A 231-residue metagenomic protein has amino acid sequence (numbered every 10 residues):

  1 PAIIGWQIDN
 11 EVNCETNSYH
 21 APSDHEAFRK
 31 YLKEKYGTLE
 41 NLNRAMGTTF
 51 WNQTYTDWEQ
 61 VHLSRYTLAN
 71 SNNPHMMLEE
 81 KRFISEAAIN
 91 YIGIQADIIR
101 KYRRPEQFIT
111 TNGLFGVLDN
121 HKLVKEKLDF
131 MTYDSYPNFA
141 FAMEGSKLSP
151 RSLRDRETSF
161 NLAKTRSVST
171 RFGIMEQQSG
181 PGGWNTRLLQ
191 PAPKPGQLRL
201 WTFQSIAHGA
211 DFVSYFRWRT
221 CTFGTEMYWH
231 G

Functional and structural regions predicted by a protein language model:
P1, R103-R104, S169, H208: A structural signal for short coil/turn segments at secondary-structure junctions
A2-R156, F160: Polysaccharide-binding and catalytic clefts of secreted carbohydrate-active enzymes
T110-G231: Hydrophobic targeting/anchoring helices
